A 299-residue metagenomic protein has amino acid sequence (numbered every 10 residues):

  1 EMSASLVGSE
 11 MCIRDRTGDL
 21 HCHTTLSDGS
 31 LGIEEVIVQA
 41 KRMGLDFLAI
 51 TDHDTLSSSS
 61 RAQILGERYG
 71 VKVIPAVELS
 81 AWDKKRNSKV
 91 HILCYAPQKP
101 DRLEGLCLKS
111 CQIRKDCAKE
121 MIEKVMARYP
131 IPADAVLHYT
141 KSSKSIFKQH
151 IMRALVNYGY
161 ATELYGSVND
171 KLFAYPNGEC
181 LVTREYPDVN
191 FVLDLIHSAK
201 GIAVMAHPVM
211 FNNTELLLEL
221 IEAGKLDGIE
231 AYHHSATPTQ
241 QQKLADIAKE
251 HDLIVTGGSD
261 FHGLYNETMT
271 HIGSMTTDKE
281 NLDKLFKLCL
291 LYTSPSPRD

Functional and structural regions predicted by a protein language model:
E1-I13, Y292-D299: Single conserved hydrophobic/aromatic residue that forms the stacking wall/gate of nucleotide- or nucleobase-binding
E1-M2, L26, K141: Short, flexible active-site loop motifs that bind/organize anionic cofactors or intermediates
S9-E10, R14-K89, K171-N177, L181 (+4 more regions): An N-terminally biased module of ancient metal coordination in phosphate/nucleic-acid-related enzymes
D15-T17, L108, P297: A general, composition-driven signal for non-globular sequence regions
A40, S110, S143, Y158 (+2 more regions): Alpha-helix boundary/capping residues
L65-E219, K279-K284: Extended substrate/RNA-proximal surfaces in nucleic-acid metabolism proteins
L226, E267-S294: His/Asp/Glu-enriched, well-ordered alpha-helical/loop segment that forms or immediately abuts the divalent-metal
